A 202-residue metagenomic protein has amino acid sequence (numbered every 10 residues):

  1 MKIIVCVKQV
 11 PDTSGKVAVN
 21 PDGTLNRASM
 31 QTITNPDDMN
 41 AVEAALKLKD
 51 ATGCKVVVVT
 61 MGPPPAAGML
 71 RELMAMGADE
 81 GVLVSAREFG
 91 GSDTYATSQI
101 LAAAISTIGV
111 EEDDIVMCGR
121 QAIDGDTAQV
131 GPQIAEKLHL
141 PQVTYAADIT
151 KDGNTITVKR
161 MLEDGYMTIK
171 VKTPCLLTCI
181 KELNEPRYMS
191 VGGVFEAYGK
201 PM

Functional and structural regions predicted by a protein language model:
M1-M202: N-terminal glycine-rich FAD/FM-binding segment characteristic of electron-transfer flavoproteins
